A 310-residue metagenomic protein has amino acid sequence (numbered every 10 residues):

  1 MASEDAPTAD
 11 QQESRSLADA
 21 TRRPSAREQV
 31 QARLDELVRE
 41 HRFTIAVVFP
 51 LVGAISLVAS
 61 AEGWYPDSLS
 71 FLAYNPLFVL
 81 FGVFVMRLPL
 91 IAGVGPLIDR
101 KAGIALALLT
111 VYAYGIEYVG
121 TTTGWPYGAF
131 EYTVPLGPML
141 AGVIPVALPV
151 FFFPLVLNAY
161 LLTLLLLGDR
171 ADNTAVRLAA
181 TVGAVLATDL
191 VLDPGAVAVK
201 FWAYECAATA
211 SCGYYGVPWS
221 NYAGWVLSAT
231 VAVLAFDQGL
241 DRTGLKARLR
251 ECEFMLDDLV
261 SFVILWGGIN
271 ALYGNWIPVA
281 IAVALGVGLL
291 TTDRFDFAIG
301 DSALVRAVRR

Functional and structural regions predicted by a protein language model:
M1-A54, K246-E251, A284-R310: Haloarchaeal acidic low-complexity proteome signature biased toward cell-envelope/secretome components but also
R27, F78-G93: Central hydrophobic cores of alpha-helical transmembrane segments in multi-pass inner-membrane proteins across all
R39-F43, A73-N75, A210-S228, R250-L289: Membrane-interface transmembrane-helix boundary segments in multi-pass integral membrane proteins
E40-L57, A105-T110, V260-F262: Alpha-helical transmembrane segments
L88-A92, P96, G120, W125-Y132 (+1 more regions): Internal transmembrane alpha-helix with an interfacial aromatic "cap," most often the third helix
K101-Y112, L165-T188: Interfacial segments of alpha-helical transmembrane regions
Y114, Y118-T122, G183-W202: Transmembrane alpha-helix/helix-exit interface in multi-pass inner-membrane proteins
V134-V150, A208-G224: Short aromatic-rich membrane-water interface segments that cap or initiate transmembrane helices in multi-pass membrane
